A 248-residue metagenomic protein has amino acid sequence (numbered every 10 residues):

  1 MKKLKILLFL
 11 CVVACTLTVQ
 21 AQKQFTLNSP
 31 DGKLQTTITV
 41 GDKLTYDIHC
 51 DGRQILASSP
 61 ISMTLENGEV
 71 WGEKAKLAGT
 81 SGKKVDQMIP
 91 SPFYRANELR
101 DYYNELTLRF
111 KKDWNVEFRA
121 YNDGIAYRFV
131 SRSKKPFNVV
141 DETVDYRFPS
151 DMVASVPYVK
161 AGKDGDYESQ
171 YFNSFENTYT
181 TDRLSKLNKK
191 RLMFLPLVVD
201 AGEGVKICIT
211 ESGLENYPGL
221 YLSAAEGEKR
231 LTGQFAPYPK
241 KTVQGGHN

Functional and structural regions predicted by a protein language model:
M1-Q24: Bacterial Sec-dependent N-terminal signal peptides
Q24-N248: N-terminal accessory beta-strand-rich subdomains and adjacent acidic, glycine-rich linkers that precede catalytic cores
